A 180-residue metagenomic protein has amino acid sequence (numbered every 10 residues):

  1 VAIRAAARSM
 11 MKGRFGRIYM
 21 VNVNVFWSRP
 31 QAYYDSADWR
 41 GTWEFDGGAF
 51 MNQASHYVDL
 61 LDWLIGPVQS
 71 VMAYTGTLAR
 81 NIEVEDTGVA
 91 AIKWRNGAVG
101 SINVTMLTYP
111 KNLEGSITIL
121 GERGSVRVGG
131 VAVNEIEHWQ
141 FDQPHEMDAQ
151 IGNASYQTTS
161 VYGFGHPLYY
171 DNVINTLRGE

Functional and structural regions predicted by a protein language model:
A2-I82: Predominantly a Rossmann-like dinucleotide-binding segment in NAD(P)-dependent oxidoreductases
I18-V21, S101-V104, V128-G130: Beta-strand scaffold of nucleotide-dependent catalytic cores
N24-R29, T75-L78, N96-A98, M106-T108 (+2 more regions): Glycine-rich beta-alpha junction loops
S55, R80, N103-K111: Glycine-rich phosphate/pyrophosphate-binding beta-alpha loops
Q69-S70, L78, V89, W94-V99: Glycine-rich, aromatic-lined ligand/substrate-binding cores of catalytic and carbohydrate-binding domains
E83-T87: A short, glycine/Asx- and small/polar-enriched loop/turn that sits immediately N-terminal to a beta-strand
W94, S116-E180: C-terminal glycine/acidic-rich active-site capping loop/insertion
